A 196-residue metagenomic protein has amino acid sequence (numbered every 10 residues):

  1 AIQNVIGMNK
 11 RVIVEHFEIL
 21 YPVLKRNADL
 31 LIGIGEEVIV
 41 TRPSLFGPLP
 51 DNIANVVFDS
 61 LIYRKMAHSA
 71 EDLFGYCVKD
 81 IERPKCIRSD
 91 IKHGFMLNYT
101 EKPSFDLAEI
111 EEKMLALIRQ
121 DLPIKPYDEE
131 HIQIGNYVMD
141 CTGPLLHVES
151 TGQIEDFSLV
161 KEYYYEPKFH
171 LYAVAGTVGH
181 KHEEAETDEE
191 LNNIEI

Functional and structural regions predicted by a protein language model:
Q3-L61: Replace "adjacent to P-loop NTPase cores in ATP/GTP-dependent enzymes" with "adjacent to NTP-binding cores
P48-I196: Active-/binding-site microenvironments in catalytic and ligand-binding cores
